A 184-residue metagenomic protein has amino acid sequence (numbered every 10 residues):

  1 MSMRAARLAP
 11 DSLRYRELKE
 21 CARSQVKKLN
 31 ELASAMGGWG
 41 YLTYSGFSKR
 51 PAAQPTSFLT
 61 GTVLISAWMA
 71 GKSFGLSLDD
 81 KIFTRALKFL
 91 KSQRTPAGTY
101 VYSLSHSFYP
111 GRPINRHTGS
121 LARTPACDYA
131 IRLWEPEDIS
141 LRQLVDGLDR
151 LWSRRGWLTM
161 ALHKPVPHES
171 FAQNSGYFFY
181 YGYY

Functional and structural regions predicted by a protein language model:
M1-K27, E31-T84, S92-Y184: An alpha-helical repeat/solenoid feature that recognizes helix-turn-helix modules
F89: Active-site neighborhood of glycoside hydrolase catalytic domains
